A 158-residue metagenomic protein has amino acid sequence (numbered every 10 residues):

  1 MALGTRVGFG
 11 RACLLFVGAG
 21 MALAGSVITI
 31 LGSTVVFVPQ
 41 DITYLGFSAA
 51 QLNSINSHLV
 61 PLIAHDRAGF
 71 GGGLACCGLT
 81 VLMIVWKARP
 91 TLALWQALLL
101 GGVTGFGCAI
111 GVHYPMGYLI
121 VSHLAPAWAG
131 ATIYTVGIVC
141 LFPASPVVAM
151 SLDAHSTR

Functional and structural regions predicted by a protein language model:
M1-A12, Q51-H65, R89-A93, Y118-V121: Juxtamembrane loop-transmembrane helix junctions in multi-pass integral membrane proteins, especially the extracellular
M1-V36, R158: Cytosolic juxtamembrane helix and N-cap/initiation of the first transmembrane helix
A2, G107-G130: Membrane-helix boundary connector in multi-pass membrane proteins
R11-M21, G71, G78, L99-V103 (+1 more regions): Residues within membrane-spanning alpha-helices of integral membrane proteins, especially the hydrophobic core/packing
A19-R67: Hydrophobic transmembrane helix segments
G78-Q96: Juxtamembrane helix-break-helix junctions at the cytosolic face of small multi-pass alpha-helical membrane proteins
Q96-Y114, I133-G137: Hydrophobic alpha-helical membrane segments
Y134-H155: Membrane-water interface at the C-terminal end of transmembrane alpha helices
